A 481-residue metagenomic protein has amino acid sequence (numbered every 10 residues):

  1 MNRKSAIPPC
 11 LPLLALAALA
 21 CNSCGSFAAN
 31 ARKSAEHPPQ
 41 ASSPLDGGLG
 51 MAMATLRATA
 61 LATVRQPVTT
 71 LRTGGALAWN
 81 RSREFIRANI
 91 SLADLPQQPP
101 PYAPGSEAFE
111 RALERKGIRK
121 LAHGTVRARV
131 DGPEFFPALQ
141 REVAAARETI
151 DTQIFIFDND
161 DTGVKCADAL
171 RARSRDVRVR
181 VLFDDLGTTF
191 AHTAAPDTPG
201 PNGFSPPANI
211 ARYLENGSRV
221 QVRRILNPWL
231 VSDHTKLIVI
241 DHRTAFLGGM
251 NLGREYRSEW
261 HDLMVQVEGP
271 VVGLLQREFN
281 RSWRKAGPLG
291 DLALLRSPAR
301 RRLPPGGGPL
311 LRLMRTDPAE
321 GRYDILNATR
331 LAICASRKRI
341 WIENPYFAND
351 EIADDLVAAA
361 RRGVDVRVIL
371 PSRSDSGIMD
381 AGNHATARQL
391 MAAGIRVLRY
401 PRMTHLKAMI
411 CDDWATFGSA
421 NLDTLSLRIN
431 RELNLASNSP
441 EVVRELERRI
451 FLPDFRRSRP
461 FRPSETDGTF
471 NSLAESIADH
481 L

Functional and structural regions predicted by a protein language model:
M1-R3, A20-C24: Generic N-terminal amphipathic/basic segments
N2-P12: Bacterial N-terminal signal peptides that target proteins for export
P12-N22: Bacterial N-terminal signal peptides
C24-L481: Charged, low-complexity intrinsically disordered terminal segments
